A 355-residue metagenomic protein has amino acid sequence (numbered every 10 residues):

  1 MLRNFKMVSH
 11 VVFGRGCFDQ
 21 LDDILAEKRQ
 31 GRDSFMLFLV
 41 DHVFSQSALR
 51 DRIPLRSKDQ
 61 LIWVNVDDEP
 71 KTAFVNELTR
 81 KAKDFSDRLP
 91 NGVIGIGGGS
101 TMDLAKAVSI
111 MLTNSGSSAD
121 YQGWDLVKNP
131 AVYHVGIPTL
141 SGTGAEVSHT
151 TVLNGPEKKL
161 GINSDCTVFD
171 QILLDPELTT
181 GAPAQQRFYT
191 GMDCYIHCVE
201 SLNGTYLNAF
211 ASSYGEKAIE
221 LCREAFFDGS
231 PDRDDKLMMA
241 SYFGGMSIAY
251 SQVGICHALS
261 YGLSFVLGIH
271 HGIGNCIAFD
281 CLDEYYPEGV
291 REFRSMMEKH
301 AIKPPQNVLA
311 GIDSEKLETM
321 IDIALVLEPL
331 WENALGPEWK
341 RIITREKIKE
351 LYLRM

Functional and structural regions predicted by a protein language model:
M1-G92: ATP/NTP phosphate-donor binding region
K6, R294-M355: C-terminal charged capping/lid subdomain of soluble metabolic enzymes
A73-E177: Glycine/threonine-rich beta-strand-loop-alpha-helix active-site module that forms ligand/phosphate-binding
G142, M246-H270, N275: Glycine-rich phosphate/pyrophosphate-binding beta-alpha loops
T150-Y250: Carboxylate- and glycine-rich phosphate/diphosphate-binding segment that chelates Mg2+/Mn2+
Y195-V199, L237-G245, L259, F279 (+2 more regions): Short alpha-helical scaffolding segments that buttress acidic/His motifs in well-ordered protein cores
G262-H300: Catalytic phosphate/nucleotide-handling subdomain of diverse soluble enzymes
